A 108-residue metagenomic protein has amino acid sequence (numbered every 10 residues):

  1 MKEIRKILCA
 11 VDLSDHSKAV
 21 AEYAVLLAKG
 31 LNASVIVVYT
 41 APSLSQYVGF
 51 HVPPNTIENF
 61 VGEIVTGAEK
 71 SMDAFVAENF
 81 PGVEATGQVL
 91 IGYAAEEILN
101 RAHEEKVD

Functional and structural regions predicted by a protein language model:
K2, V76-D108: Structural beta-alpha unit
K2-P54: Small/aliphatic-rich secondary-structure junction motif
A19-E22, A74, N100: Alpha-helical macromolecular-interaction surfaces
V20, I57, A94-A95: Amphipathic coiled-coil/heptad-repeat helices and related helical stalk/stem segments that mediate oligomerization
G30, D73-F75: A short, N-terminal amphipathic alpha-helix
V52-T56, E104-E105: Short, hinge-like loop/turn segments at secondary-structure boundaries
N55-K70: A short acidic, glycine-rich active-site loop that binds or catalyzes chemistry on phosphate/adenosine moieties
